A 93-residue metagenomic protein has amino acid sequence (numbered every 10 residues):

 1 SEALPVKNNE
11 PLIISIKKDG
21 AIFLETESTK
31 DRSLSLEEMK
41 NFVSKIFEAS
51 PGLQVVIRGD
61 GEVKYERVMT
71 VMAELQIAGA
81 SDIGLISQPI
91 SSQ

Functional and structural regions predicted by a protein language model:
S1, N9, N41-S44, T70: A generic local structural motif
S1-D31, P51, D82-Q93: Extracytoplasmic juxtamembrane/flexible linker immediately downstream of a transmembrane helix or signal peptide
V6, S33-E37, Y65-R67: Solvent-exposed, non-transmembrane alpha-helical starts
L34-A49: Periplasmic peptidoglycan-binding/anchoring modules of Gram-negative envelope and division proteins
F47-V63: Short, surface-exposed beta-strand segments enriched in small/polar/acidic residues
G61-S87: Amphipathic alpha-helical interaction surfaces in cytosolic regulatory modules
